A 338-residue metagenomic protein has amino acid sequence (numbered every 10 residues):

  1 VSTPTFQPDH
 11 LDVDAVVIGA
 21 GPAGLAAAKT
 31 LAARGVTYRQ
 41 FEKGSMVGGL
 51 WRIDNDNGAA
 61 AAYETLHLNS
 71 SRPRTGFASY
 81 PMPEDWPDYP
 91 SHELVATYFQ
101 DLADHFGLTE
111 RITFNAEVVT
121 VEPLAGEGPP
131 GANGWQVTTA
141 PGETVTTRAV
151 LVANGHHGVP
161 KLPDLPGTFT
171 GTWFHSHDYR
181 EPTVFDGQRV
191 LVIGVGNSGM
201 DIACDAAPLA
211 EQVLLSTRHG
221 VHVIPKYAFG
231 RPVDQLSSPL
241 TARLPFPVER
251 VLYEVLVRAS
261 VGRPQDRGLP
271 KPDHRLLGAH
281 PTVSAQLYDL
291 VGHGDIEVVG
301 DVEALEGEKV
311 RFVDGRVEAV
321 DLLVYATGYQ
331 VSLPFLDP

Functional and structural regions predicted by a protein language model:
S2-N57, A61-T65, P81-N197, C204-Y227 (+1 more regions): Flavin (primarily FAD) cofactor-binding/catalytic cores of flavoenzymes
L66-R72, G76: Catalytic lobes of large eukaryotic enzymes
G230: Short, surface-exposed amphipathic charged segments that create phosphate/polyanion-binding patches used for binding
